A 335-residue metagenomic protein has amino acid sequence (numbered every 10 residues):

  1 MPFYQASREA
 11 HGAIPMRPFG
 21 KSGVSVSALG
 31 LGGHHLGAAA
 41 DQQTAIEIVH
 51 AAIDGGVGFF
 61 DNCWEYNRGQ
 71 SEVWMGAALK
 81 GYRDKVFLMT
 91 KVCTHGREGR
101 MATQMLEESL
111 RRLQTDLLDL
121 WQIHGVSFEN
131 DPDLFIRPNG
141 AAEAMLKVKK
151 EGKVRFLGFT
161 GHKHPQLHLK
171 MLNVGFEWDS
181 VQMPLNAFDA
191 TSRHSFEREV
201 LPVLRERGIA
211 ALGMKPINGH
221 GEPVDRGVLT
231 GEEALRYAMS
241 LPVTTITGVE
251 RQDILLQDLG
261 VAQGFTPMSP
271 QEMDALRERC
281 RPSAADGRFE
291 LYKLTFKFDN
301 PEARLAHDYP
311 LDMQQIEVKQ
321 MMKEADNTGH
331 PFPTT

Functional and structural regions predicted by a protein language model:
M1-V86, K150, M322-T335: N-terminal binding-site loop/beta-alpha segment at the start of enzyme catalytic domains that lines or forms
F19, L31, A45, A52 (+10 more regions): Conserved, mostly hydrophobic/aromatic
G32-Q43, T90-M101, N130-L134, P223-V228: Active-site mouth loops of central-metabolism enzymes
H34-L36, C63-E65, K91-H95, I123-V126 (+4 more regions): Active-site beta-loop-alpha junctions enriched in small/polar residues
Q43, A51-D54, G58, E199-T335: Structured C-terminal cap/extension of enzyme domains
G58-E65, R155-F159, T245-T247: Short catalytic-loop micro-motif centered on adjacent basic/acidic residues
Y66, Q70, G81, K85-T103 (+1 more regions): Structural motif corresponding to the early beta-alpha repeats
G96-L212: Glycine/proline-rich, positively charged, aromatic-decorated active-site loop/lid region on the catalytic face
